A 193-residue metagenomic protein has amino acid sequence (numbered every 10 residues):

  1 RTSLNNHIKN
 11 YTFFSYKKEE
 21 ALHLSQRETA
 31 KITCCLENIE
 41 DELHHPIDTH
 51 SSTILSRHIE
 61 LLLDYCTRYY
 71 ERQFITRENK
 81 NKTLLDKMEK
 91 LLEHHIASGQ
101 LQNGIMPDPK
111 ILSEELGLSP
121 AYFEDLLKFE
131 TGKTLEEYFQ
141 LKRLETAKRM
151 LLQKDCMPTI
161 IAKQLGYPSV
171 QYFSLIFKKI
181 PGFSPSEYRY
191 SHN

Functional and structural regions predicted by a protein language model:
R1-H44: A hydrophobic/aromatic-rich effector-binding and dimerization subdomain of bacterial HTH-type transcriptional regulators
A30-N79, T83-K90: An amphipathic alpha-helical interaction segment
L84-E136, K154-Q164: DNA-binding recognition helix and immediately preceding turn/loop of helix-turn-helix/winged-helix domains
F123-L127, Y172-F173, F177: Short hydrophobic/aromatic patch on the recognition helix
F129-Q171, Y190-N193: Terminal helix-turn-helix DNA-binding modules in bacterial transcription factors
S174-N193: …primarily DNA-binding HTH/wHTH and HhH modules…
